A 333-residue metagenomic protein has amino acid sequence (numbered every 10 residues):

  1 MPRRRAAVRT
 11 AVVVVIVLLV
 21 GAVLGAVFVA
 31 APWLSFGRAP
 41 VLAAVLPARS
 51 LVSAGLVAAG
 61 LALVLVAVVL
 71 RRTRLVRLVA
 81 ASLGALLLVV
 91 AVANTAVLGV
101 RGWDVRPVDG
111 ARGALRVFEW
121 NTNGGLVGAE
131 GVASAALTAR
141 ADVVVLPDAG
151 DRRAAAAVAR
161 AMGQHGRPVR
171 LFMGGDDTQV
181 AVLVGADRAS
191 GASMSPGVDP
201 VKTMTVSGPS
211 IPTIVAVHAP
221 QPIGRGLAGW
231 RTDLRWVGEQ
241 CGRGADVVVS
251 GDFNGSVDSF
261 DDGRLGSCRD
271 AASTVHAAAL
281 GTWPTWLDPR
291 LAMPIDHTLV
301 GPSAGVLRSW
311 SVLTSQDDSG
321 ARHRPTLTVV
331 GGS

Functional and structural regions predicted by a protein language model:
P2-A161: N-terminal, active-site-proximal structural segment of metallo-dependent hydrolase catalytic domains
R3-V27, W33-V66, G255-S333: Metal-dependent phosphoester-hydrolase catalytic domains
V45, R116-T122, A133-A155, I214-V217 (+3 more regions): Active-site beta-strand/loop signature of hydrolases that rely on acidic residues for catalysis
A48-R49, E130-G131, G163-P168, A189-A192 (+4 more regions): N-terminal post-signal-peptidase region of extra-cytosolic proteins
A96-W103, V143, P147-A219: Structured beta-strand-rich core segments of catalytic domains in phosphoester-bond hydrolases
V108, L183-A186, T203-S210, G301-P302 (+1 more regions): Active-site beta-strand termini and strand-to-loop segments that position acidic
T122-G125, A149-R152, D176-D177, A189 (+3 more regions): Solvent-exposed loop/turn segments at secondary-structure junctions within structured extracellular/periplasmic domains
V144, R152-R153, P200-T203, V215-P289 (+1 more regions): Folded interaction domains in cell-surface recognition and envelope-stress signaling
